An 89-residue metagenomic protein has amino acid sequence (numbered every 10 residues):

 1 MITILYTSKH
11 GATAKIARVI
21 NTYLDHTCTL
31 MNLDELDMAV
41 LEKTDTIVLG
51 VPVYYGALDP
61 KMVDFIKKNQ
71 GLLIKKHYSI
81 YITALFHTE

Functional and structural regions predicted by a protein language model:
M1-D25: N-terminal beta1-alpha1 ligand-phosphate binding loop
L5, A17, L30, Y54-Y55: Short secondary-structure boundary micro-motifs
H26-L33: Short gly/ser/thr-rich secondary-structure transition/capping motifs
L33-E89: Helix-loop-strand module that forms the ligand-binding subsite of alpha/beta enzymes
